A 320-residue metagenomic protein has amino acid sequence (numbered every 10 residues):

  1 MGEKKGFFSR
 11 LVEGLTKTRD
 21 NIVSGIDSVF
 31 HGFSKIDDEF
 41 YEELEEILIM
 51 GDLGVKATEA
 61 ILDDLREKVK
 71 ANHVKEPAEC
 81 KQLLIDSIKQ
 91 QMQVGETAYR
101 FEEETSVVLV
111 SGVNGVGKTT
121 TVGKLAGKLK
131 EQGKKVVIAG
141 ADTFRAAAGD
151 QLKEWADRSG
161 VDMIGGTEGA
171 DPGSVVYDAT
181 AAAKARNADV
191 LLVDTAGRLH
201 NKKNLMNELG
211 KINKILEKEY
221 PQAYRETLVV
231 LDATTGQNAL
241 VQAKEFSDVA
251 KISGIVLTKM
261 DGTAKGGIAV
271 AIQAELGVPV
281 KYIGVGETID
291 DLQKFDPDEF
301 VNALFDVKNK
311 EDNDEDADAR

Functional and structural regions predicted by a protein language model:
M1-T97, E103-V110, L125-G127, E131-V137 (+3 more regions): Non-catalytic terminal/linker segments enriched in charged/polar, low-complexity residues
K89-M92, T97-R320: P-loop/Walker A NTP-binding module and the surrounding RecA-like catalytic core of P-loop NTPases
